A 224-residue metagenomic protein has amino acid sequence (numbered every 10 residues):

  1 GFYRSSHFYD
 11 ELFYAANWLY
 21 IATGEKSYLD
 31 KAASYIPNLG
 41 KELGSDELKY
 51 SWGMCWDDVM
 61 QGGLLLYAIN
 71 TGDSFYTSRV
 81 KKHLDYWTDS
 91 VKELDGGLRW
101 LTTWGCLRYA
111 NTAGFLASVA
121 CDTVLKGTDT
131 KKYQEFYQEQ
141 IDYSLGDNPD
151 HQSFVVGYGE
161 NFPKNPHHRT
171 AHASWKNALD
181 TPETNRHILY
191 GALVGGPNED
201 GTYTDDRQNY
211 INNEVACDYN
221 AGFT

Functional and structural regions predicted by a protein language model:
G1-H7: Aromatic-anchored glycine-rich loop motif in surface-exposed flexible loops
R4, L48, W52, W56 (+3 more regions): Structural signature of alpha-solenoid helical repeat scaffolds
Y9-S34, N38, D58-K92, T103-T224: Aromatic (Trp/Tyr) and acidic
P37-E42, Y50: Solenoid-like repeat scaffolds
K41-D46, T88-W100: Acidic/His metal-coordination segments adjacent to aromatic residues that form catalytic metal sites in metalloenzymes
